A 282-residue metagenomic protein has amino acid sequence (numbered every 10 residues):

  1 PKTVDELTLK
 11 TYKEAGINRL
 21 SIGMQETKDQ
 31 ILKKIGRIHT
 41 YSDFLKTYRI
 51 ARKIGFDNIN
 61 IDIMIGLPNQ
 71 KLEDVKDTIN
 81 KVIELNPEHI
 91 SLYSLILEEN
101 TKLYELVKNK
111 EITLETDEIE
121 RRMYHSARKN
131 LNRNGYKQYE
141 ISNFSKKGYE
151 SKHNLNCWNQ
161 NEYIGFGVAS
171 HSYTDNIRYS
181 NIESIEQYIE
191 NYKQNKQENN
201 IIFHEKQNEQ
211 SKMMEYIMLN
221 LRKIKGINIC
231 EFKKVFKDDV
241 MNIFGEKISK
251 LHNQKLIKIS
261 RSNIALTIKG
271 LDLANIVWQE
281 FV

Functional and structural regions predicted by a protein language model:
P1-D238: C-terminal scaffold of the Radical SAM
F232, K247-Q254: Basic amphipathic alpha-helical segments that dock to polyanions
K237-K250: Short amphipathic alpha-helical interaction segments
H252-S262: A short, conserved structural fragment
N263-T267: Minor-groove-contacting beta-hairpin "wing" of winged helix-turn-helix DNA-binding domains
K269-V282: Short, amphipathic alpha-helical interaction segments positioned at domain boundaries
